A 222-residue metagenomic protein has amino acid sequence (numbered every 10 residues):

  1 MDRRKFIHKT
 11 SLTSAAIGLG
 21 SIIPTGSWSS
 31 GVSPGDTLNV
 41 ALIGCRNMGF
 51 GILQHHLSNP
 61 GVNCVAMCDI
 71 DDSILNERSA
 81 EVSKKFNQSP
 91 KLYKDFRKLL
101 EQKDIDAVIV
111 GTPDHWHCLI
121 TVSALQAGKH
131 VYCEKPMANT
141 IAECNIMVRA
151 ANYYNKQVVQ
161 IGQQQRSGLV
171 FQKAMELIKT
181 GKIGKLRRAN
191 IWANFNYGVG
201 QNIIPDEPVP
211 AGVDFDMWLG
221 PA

Functional and structural regions predicted by a protein language model:
M1-C133, A142-V158: N-terminal glycine-/serine-/threonine-rich beta1-alpha1-beta2 phosphate-ribose binding loop of Rossmann-like
T10-S11, I178, A222: Generic short alpha-helical hydrophobic face used as a protein-protein interaction/packing hotspot
S21, G26, D36, R46 (+5 more regions): Flexible, active-site-adjacent loop/turn segments at secondary-structure boundaries
A66-C68, I109, R187-N190, L219: Residues embedded in well-ordered beta-strands within globular domains across many folds
D71, A193, A222: Short, small-residue-rich loop/turn micro-motifs
H130, A138-G212, M217: A contiguous active-site-proximal alpha/beta segment in oxidoreductase catalytic domains
